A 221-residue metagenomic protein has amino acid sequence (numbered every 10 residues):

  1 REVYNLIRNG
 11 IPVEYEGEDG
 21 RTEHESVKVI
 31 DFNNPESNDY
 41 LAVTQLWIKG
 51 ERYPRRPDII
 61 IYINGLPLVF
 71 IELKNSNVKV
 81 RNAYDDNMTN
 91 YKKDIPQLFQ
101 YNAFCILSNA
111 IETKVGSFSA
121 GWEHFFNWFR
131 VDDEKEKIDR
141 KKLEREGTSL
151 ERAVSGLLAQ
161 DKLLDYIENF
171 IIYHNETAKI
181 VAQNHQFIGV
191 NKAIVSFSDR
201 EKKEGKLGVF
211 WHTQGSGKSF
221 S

Functional and structural regions predicted by a protein language model:
R1-S221: ATP-dependent helicase/translocase motor core
